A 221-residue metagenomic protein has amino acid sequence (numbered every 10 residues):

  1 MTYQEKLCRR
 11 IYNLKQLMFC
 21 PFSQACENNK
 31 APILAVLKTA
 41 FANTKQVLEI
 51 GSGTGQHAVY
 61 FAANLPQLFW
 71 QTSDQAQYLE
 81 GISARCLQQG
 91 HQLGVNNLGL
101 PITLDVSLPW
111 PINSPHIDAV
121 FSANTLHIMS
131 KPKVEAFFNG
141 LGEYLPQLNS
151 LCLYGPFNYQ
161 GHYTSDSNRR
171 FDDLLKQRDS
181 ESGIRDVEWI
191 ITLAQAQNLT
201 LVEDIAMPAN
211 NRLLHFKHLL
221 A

Functional and structural regions predicted by a protein language model:
T2-A42: Class I SAM-dependent methyltransferase Rossmann-like catalytic core, especially the SAM/SAH-binding loop
T44-G53: Conserved class I S-adenosyl-L-methionine
L48, V59-P109: Class I SAM-dependent methyltransferase SAM/SAH-binding core
P111-V120: A short acidic, Gly/Pro-enriched loop at the edge of an enzyme's catalytic core that lines a small-molecule cofactor
M129-L141: A short, conserved alpha-helix within the catalytic core of class I
L148-Q160: Conserved beta-strand signature within the Rossmann-like core of class I S-adenosyl-L-methionine
E181-N198: Short alpha-helix
L199-A221: Core SAM-dependent methyltransferase catalytic element
